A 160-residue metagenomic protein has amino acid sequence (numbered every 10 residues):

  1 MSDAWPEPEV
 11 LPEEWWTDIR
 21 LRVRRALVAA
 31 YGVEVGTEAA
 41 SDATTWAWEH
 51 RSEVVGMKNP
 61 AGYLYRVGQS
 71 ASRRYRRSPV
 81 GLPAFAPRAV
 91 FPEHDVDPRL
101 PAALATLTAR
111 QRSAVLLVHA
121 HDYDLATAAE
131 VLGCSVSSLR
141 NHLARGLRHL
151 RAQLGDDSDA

Functional and structural regions predicted by a protein language model:
M1-L27, E34-T37: A short, charge-rich alpha-helical start-of-domain segment used by transcription regulators
E7-V10, S78, L82-A105: Acidic, proline/glycine-rich intrinsically disordered inter-domain spacer in sigma factors
W16, V33-H50: Conserved RNAP core-binding helix
L27-Y31, R99-T108: Short amphipathic alpha-helical boundary/capping segments
E49, V55-G56, R66-A86, E93: Arg/Lys-rich amphipathic alpha helix in sigma70-family domain 2
Q69, L132-S158: DNA-recognition helix of helix-turn-helix
A114-V118: A short pre-motif secondary-structure segment
